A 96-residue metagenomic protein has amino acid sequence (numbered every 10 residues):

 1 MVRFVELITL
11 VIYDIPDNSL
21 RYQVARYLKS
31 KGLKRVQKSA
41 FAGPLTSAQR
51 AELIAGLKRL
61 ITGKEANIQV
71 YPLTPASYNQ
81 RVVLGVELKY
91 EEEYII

Functional and structural regions predicted by a protein language model:
M1-P44, A48: Extended, hydrophobic alpha-helical segments
I8, I12-I15, I54, I61 (+2 more regions): Weak global preference for isoleucine
Y22-A25, Q49-I54, P75-S77: Short amphipathic alpha-helical surface micro-motifs
K29-K34, K38, K58, K64 (+1 more regions): Context-gated lysine
K29-S30, S47, L57, Q80-V82: Intrinsically disordered, low-complexity segments enriched in polar/charged residues with Gly/Pro, especially when
G43-N67: Short, intrinsically disordered low-complexity segments
R59-I96: C-terminal structural segments of small proteins and small subunits
